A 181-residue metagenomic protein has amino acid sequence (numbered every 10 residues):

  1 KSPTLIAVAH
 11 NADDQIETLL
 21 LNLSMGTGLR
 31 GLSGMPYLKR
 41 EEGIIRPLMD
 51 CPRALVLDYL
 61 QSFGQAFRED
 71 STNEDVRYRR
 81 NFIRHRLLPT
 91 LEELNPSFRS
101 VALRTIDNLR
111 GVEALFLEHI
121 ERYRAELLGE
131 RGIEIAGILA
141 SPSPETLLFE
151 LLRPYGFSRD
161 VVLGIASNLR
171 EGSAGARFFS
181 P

Functional and structural regions predicted by a protein language model:
S2-A9, D14-T105, L109, L117 (+1 more regions): Catalytic subdomain that performs nucleotidyl-dependent activation
L38-E41, H85, L103-P181: AMP-forming adenylation/ATP pyrophosphatase catalytic core
